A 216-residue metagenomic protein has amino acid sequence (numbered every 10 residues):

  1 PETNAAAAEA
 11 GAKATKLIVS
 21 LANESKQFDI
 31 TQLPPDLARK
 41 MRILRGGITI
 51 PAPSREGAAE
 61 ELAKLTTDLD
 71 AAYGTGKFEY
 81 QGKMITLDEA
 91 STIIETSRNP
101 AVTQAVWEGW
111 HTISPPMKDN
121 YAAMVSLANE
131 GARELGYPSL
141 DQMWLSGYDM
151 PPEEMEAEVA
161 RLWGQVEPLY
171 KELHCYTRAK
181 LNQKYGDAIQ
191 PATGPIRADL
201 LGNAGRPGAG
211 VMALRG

Functional and structural regions predicted by a protein language model:
P1-A122, D141: N-terminal helix-rich structural modules
K83-L87, T96, A123-G216: Active-site-proximal, well-structured secondary-structure segments within enzyme catalytic domains
